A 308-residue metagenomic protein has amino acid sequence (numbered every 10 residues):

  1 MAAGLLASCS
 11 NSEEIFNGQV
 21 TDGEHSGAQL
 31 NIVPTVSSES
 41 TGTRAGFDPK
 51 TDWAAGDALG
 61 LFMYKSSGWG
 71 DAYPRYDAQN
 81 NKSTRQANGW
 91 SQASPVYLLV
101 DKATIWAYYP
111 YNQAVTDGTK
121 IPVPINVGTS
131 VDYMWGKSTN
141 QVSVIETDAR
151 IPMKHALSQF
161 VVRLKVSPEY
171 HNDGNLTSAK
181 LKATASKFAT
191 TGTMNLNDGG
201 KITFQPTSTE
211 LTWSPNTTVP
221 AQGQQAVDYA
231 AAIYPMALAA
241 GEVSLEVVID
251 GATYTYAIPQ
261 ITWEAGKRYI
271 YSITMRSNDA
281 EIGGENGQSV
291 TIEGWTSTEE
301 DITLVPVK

Functional and structural regions predicted by a protein language model:
A2-K308: Sec-type signal peptide cleavage vicinity
